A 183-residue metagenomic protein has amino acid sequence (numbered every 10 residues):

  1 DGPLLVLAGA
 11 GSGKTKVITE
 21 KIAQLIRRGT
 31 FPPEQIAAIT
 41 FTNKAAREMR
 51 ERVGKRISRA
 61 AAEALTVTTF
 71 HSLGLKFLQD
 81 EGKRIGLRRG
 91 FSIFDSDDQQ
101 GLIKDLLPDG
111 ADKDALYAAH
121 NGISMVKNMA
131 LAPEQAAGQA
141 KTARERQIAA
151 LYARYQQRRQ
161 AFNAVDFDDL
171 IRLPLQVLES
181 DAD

Functional and structural regions predicted by a protein language model:
G2-L4, G9, A23-A182: A basic/glycine-biased coupling hinge at the interface between accessory DNA-binding modules
K14-T15: Conserved lysine of the Walker
I18-T19: Post-Walker A alpha-helix
